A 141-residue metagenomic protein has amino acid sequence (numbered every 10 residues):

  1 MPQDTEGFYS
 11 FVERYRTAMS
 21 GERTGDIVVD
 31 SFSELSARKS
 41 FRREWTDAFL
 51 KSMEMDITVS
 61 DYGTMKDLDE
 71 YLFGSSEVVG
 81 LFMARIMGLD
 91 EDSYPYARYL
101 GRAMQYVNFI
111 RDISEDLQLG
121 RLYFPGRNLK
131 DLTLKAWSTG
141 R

Functional and structural regions predicted by a protein language model:
M1-R141: Acidic catalytic motifs of isoprenoid enzymes
